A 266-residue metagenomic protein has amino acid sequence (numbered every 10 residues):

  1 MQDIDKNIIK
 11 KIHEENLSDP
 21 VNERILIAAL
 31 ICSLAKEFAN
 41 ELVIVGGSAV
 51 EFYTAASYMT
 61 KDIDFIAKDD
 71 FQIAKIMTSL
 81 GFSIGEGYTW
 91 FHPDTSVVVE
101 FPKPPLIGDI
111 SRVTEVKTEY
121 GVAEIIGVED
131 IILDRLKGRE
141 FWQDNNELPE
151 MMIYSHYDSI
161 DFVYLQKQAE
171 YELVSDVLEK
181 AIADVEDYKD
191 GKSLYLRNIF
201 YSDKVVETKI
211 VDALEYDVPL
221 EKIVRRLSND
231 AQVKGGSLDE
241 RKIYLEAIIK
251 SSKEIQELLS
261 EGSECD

Functional and structural regions predicted by a protein language model:
M1-E207, E264-D266: Compositionally biased terminal segments of proteins
L173, V218, A231-Q232, I249 (+1 more regions): Short alpha-helix boundary/capping elements
I199-R225: N-terminal acidic leader/helix
D217, K242-L245, S252, L259: Generic L/I/V-rich hydrophobic alpha-helical segments across diverse proteins
P219-D230, I243-A247: Amphipathic alpha-helical segments in structured regions that serve as interaction surfaces
I223-R226, E254, L258-E261: Amphipathic, soluble alpha-helical interaction motifs
Q232-K242, L258, S263-E264: Charged, low-complexity interaction regions
